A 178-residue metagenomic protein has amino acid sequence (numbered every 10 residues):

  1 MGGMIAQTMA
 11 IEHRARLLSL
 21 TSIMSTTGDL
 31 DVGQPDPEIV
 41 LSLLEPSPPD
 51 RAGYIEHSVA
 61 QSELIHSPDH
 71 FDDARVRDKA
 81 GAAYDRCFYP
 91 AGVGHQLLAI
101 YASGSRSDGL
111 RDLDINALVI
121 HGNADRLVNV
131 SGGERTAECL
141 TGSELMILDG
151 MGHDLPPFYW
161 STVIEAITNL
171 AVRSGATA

Functional and structural regions predicted by a protein language model:
G3-R14: Short glycine-enriched nucleophile-adjacent loop and the immediately C-terminal alpha-helix near the catalytic center
I11, L18-P49: Flexible "cap/lid" loop of the alpha/beta hydrolase fold
L17-L18, S143: Core-facing hydrophobic residues within beta-strands of well-ordered domains
T21-I23, L118-I120, M146: Hydrophobic/aromatic beta-strand patches that form the interior of the parallel beta-sheet core in alpha/beta enzyme
E38-D108, I115, R135: Alpha/beta-hydrolase
L113, V119-H121, D125: Short beta-strand/loop motif that positions the catalytic acidic residue of the alpha/beta-hydrolase fold
R126-G132: Conserved alpha/beta-hydrolase "acid-adjacent" motif
S143-A178: Catalytic active-site module of serine/aspartate enzymes centered on a nucleophile-bearing elbow/loop
